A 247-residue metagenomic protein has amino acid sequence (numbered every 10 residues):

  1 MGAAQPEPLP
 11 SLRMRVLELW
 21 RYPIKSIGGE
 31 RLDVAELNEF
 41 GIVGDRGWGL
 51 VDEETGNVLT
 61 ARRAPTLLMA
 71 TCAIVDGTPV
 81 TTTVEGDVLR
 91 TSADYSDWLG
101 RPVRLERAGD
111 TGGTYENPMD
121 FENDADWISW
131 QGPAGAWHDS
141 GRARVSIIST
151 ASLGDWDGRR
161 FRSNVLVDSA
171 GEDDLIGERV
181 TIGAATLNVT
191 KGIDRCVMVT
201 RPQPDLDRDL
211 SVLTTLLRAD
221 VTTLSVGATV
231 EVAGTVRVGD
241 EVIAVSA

Functional and structural regions predicted by a protein language model:
G2-A247: Metal-cofactor-dependent catalytic cores
